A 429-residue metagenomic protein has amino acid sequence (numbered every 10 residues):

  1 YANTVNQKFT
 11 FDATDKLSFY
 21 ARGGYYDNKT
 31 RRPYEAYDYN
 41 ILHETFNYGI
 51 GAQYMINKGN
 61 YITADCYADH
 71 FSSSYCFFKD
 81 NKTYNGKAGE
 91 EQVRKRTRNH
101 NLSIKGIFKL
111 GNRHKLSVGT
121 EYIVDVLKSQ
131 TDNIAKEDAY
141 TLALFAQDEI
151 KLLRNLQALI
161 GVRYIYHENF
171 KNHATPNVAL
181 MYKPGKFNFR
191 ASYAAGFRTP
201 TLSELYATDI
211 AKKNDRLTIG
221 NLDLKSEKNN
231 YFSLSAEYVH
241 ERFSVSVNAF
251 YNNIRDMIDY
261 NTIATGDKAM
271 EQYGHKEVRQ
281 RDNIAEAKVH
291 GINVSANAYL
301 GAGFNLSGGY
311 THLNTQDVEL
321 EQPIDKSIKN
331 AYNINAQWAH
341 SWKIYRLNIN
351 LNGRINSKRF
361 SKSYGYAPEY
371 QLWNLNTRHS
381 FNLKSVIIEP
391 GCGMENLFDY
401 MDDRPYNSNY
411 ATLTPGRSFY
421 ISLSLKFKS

Functional and structural regions predicted by a protein language model:
Y1-K29, N40-Y61, L110-L116: Transmembrane beta-barrel wall of Gram-negative outer-membrane proteins
N6, K16-D27, Y67, S73-F78 (+3 more regions): Surface-exposed extracellular loop regions of Gram-negative outer-membrane beta-barrel proteins
N6-K8, V93-K95, N99-K105, E137 (+6 more regions): Outer membrane beta-barrel strand-and-loop segments of large Gram-negative receptors, especially TonB-dependent
D12, A191-A194, N297, S307 (+2 more regions): Conserved C-terminal beta-signal and adjacent last beta-strands/turns of outer-membrane beta-barrel proteins
T14-K16, N57-G59, K109-R113, L153-Q157 (+11 more regions): Outer-membrane beta-barrel channels and translocator barrels
A21-Y25, A64-H70, V118-V124, I160-Y164 (+8 more regions): Transmembrane beta-barrel strands of outer-membrane/channel proteins
S72, T131-A135, E168-H173, Y182-F232 (+4 more regions): Surface-exposed extracellular loop regions of Gram-negative outer-membrane beta-barrel proteins, predominantly
N112, K151-Q157, Y251-N253, Y273-R359 (+1 more regions): Gram-negative outer-membrane beta-barrel transporters
